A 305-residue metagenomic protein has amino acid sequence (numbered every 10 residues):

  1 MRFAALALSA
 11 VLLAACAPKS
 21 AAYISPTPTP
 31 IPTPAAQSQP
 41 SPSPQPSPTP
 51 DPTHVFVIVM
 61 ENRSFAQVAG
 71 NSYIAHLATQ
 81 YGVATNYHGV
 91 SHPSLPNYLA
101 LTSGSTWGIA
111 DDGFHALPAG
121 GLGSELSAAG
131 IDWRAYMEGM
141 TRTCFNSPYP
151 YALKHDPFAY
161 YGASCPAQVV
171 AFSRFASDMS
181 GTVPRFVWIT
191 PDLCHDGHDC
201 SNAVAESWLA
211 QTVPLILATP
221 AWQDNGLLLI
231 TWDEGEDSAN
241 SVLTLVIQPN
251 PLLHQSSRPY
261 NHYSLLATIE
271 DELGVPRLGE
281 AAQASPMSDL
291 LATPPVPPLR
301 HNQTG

Functional and structural regions predicted by a protein language model:
M1-A7: Sec-dependent signal peptide recognition, specifically the positively charged N-region followed immediately by
S9-A10, F158: Residue-level signal for mature regions of secreted extracellular proteins and peptides
L12-A15: C-terminal motif of bacterial Sec signal peptides marking the signal peptidase cleavage site
K19-T49: Ser/Thr-rich, Proline-interspersed low-complexity disordered segments
P44-G305: Flexible, surface-exposed loop/gating regions in the mature catalytic domains of secreted/periplasmic hydrolases
